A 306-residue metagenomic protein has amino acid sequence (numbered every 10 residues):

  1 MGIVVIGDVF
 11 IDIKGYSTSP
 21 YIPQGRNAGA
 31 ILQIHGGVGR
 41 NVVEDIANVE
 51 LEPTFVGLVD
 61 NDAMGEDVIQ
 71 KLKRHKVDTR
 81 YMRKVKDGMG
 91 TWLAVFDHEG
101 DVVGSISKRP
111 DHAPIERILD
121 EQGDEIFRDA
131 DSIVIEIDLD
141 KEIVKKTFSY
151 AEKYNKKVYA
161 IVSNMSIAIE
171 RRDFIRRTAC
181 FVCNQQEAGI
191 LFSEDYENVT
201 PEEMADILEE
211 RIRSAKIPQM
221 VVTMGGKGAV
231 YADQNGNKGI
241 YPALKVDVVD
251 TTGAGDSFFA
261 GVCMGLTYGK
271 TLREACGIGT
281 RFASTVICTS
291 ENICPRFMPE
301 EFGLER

Functional and structural regions predicted by a protein language model:
M1-L58, A63-R74, W92, V248: Glycine-rich phosphate/adenosyl-contacting loop at the front of the ribokinase-like
M1-V9, K71-K84, F96-K238, M298: Ribokinase/PfkB-type carbohydrate-kinase core domain
I3-V4, N198-R306: Conserved phosphate-binding/catalytic region of the ribokinase-like
P20-A28, N184, G239-A243: Short glycine/proline- and charge-enriched loop/turn segments that cap or connect secondary-structure elements
I46, N184, G255: Short, conserved phosphate/pyrophosphate- and ester-handling motifs at nucleotide-, phospho-/glycolipid
A47, E152, T267: Gly/Ala-rich phosphate-binding loop of Rossmann-like dinucleotide-binding domains, activating on the conserved
V49, D87-G90, G225: Short, basic and Ser/Thr-rich N-terminal targeting/leader segments
V56, I106, Y241-P242: Hydrophobic residues at beta-strand termini and immediately following loops that shape nucleotide-binding pockets
